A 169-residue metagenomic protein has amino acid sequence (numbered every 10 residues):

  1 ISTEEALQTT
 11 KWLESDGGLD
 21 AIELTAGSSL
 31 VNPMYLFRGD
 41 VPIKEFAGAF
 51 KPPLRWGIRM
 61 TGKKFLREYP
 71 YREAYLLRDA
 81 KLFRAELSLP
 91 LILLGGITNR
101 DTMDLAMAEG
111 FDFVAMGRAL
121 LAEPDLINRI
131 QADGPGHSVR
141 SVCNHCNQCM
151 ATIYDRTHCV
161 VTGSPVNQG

Functional and structural regions predicted by a protein language model:
I1-G169: Flavin-dependent oxidoreductase catalytic cores
